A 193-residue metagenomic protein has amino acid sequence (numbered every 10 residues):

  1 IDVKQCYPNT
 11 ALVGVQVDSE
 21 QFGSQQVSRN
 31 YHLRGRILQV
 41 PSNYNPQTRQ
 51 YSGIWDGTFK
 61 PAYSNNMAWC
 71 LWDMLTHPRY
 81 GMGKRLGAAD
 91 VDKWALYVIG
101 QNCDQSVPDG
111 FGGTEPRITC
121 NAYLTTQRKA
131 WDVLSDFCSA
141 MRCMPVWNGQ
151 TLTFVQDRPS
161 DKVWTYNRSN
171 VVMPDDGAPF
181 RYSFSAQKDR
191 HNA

Functional and structural regions predicted by a protein language model:
I1-M141, N148: Polar, S/T/G-rich
V3-L12, S19-Q21, N121, V155-A193: Surface-exposed, non-catalytic interaction/assembly patches
A140-R142, F184-S185: Structured, mid-chain assembly/scaffold modules that mediate subunit interfaces within large macromolecular complexes
T151-T153: Hydrophobic residues embedded in beta-strands of well-ordered beta-sheets
